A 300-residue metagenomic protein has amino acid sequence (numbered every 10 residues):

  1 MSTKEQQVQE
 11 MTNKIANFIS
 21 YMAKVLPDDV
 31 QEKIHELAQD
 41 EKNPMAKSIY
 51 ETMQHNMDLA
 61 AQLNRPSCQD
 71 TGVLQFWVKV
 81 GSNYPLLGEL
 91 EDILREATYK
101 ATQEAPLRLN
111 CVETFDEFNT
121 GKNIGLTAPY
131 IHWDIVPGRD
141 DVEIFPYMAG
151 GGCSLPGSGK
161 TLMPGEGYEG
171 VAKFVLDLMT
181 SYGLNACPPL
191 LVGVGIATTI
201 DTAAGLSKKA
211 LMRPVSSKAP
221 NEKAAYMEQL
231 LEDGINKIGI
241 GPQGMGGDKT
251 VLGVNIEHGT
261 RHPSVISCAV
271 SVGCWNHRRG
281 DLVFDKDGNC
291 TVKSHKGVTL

Functional and structural regions predicted by a protein language model:
M1-L300: Non-transmembrane, aqueous-exposed alpha-helical and coiled segments at domain scale
